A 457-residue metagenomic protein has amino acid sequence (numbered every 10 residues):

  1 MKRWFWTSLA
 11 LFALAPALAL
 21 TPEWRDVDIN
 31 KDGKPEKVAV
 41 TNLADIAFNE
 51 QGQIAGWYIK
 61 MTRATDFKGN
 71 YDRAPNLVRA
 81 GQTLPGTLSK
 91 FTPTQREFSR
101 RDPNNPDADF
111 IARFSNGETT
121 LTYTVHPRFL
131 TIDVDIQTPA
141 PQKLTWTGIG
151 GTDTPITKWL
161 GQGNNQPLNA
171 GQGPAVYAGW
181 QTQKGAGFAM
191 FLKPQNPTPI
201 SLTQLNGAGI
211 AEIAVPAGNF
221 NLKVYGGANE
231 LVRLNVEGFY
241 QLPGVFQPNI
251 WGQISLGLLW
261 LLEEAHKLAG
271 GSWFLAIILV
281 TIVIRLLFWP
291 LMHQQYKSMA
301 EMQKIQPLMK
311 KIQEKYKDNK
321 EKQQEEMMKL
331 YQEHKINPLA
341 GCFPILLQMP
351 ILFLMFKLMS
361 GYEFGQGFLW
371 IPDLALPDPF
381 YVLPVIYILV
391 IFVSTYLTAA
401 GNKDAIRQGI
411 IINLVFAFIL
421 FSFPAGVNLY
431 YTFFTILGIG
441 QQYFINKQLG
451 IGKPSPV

Functional and structural regions predicted by a protein language model:
K2, W6-F12, A19-L20, I136 (+6 more regions): Helix-loop-helix
L18-D26: Cleaved targeting-peptide boundary
D26, K37-A39, P456: Detector for intrinsically disordered, low-structure N-terminal pre-sequences
I29: Calcium-coordinating acidic loop motifs
D32-G33: Acidic, glycine-anchored loop motifs typical of Ca2+
K37-L242: Soluble non-transmembrane domains of integral membrane proteins
